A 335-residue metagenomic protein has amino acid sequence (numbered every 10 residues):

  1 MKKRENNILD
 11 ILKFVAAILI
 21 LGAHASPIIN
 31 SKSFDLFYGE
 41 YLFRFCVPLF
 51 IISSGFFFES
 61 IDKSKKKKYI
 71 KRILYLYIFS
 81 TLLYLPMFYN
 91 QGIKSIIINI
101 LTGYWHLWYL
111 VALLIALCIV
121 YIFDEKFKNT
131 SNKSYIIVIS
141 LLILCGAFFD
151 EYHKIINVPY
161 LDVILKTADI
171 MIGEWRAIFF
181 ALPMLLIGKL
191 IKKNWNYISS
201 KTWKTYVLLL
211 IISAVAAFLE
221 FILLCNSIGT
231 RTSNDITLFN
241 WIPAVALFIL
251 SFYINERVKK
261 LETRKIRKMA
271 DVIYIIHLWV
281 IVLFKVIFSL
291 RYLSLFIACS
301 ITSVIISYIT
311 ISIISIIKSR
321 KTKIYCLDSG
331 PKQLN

Functional and structural regions predicted by a protein language model:
M1-N335: Alpha-helical transmembrane segments and their immediate juxtamembrane cytosolic regions
